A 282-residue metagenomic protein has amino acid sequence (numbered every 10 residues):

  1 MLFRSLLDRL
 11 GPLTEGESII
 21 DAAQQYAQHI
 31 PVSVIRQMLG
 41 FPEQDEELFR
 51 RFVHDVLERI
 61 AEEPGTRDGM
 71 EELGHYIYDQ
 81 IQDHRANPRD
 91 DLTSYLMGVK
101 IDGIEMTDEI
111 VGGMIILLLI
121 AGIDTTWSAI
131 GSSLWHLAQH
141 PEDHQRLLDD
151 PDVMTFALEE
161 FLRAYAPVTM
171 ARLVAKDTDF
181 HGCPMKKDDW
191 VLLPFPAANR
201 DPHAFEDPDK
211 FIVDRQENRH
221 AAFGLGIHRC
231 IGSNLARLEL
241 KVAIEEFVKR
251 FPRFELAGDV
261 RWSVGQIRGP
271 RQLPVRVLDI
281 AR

Functional and structural regions predicted by a protein language model:
M1-R282: Cytochrome P450
